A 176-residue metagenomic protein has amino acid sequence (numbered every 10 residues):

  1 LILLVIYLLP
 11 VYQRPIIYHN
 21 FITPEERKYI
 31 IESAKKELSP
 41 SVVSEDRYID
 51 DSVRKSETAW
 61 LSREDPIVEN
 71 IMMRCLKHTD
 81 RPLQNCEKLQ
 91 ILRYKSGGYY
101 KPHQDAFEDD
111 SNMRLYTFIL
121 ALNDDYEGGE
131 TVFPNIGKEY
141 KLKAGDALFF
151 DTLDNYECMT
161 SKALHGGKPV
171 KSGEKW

Functional and structural regions predicted by a protein language model:
L1-W176: Fe(II)/2-oxoglutarate oxygenase catalytic core
